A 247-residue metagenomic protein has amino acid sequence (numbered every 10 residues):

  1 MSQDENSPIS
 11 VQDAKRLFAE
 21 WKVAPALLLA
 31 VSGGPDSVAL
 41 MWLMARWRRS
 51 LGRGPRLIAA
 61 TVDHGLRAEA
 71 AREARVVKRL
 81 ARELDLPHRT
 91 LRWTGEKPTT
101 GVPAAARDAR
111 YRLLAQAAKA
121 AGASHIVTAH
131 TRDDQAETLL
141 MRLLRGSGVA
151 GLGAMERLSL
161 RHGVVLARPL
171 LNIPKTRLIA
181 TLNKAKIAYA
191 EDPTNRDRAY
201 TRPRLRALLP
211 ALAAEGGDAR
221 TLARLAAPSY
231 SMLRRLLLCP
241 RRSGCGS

Functional and structural regions predicted by a protein language model:
S2-P210: Core alpha/beta nucleotide-donor-binding catalytic domains of modification enzymes
R161, Y200-S247: ATP/NTP-dependent adenylation/nucleotidyl-transfer catalytic domains that generate, transfer, or process NMP-activated
